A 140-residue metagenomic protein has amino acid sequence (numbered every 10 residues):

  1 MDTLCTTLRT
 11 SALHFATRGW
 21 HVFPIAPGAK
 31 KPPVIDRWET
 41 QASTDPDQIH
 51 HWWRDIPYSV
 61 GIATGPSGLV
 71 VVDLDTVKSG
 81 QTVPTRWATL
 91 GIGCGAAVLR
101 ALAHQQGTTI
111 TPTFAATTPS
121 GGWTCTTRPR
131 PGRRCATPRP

Functional and structural regions predicted by a protein language model:
M1-P140: Conserved phosphate/metal-binding and DNA-contacting active-site motifs used in DNA phosphodiester-bond processing
